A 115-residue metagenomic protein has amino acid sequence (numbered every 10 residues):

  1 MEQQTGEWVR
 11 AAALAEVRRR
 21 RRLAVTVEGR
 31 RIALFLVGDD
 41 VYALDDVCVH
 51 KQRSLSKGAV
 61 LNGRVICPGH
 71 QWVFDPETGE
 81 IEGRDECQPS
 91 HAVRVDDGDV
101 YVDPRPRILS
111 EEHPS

Functional and structural regions predicted by a protein language model:
M1-N62, P76, P89-S115: N-terminal pre-ligand scaffold of iron-sulfur
C48, C67-H70: Short cysteine clusters
N62-P68, I81-S90: Short cysteine/histidine-rich metal-coordination sites, predominantly Zn2+-binding motifs
V73: Short helix-to-coil "ATP-lid" hinge immediately C-terminal to the conserved N-box Asn in the Bergerat
